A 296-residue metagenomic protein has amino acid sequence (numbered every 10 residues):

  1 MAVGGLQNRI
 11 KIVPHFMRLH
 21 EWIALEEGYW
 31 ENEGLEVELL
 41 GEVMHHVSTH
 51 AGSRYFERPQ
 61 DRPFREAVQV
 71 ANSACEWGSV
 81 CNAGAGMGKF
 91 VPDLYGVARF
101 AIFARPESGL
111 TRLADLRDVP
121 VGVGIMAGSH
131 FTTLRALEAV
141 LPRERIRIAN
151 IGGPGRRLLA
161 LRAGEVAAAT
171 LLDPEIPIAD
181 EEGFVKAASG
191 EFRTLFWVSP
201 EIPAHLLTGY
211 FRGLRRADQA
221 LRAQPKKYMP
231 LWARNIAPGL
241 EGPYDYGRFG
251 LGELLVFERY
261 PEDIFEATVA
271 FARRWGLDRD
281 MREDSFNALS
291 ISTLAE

Functional and structural regions predicted by a protein language model:
A2-L141, I148, A187-S189: Short, glycine-/small- and polar/acidic-enriched structural segments that line small-molecule recognition paths
H20, E26, G78, R156-R157 (+2 more regions): Residues within well-ordered alpha-helices
H45, G78-S79, I176, T194 (+1 more regions): Positions that flank functional sites
S48-A51, D180, V198, I291: Short Asp/Glu-rich motifs
N72-A85, L134, R162-F184, A270-F271: A ligand-binding cleft/hinge motif common to bilobed small-molecule-binding domains
I148-A149, G153-N235: Pocket-lining segment of extracytoplasmic ligand-binding domains
A204-R279: Secondary-structure end/capping motifs
R273-E296: Conserved C-terminal helix/tail region of periplasmic/extracytoplasmic solute-binding proteins
